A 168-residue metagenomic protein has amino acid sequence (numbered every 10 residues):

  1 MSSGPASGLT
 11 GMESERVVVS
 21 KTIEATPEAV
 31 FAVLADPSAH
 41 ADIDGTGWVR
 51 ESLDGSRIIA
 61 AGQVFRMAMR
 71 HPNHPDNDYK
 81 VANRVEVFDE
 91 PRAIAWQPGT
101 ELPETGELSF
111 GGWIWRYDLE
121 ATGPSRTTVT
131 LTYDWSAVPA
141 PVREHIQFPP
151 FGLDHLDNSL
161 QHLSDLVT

Functional and structural regions predicted by a protein language model:
S2-S56: Hydrophobic ligand-binding cavity/cleft-lining segments
A6-G8, R70-N73, P103-E107, Y117: Short, P/G- and charge-enriched loop/turn segments at secondary-structure junctions
G11-E13, I59, P75-Y79, E107-G111 (+1 more regions): A generic structural micro-feature
V19-K21, K80-V87, G112-A121: Hydrophobic/aromatic beta-strand elements that line small-molecule binding cavities or substrate pockets in beta-rich
E24-E28, I58-I59, E86-A93, D118-T128 (+1 more regions): A short, structured loop/turn motif at beta-sheet edges
V30-L34, H40, F65-M67, V85 (+3 more regions): Hydrophobic pocket/interface hotspot
S52-E104, D165-L166: Glycine-rich portal/gate segments that line the openings of hydrophobic small-molecule binding cavities
Q97-D154, N158: Beta-strand/loop substructures that line and gate deep hydrophobic ligand-binding cavities in soluble
